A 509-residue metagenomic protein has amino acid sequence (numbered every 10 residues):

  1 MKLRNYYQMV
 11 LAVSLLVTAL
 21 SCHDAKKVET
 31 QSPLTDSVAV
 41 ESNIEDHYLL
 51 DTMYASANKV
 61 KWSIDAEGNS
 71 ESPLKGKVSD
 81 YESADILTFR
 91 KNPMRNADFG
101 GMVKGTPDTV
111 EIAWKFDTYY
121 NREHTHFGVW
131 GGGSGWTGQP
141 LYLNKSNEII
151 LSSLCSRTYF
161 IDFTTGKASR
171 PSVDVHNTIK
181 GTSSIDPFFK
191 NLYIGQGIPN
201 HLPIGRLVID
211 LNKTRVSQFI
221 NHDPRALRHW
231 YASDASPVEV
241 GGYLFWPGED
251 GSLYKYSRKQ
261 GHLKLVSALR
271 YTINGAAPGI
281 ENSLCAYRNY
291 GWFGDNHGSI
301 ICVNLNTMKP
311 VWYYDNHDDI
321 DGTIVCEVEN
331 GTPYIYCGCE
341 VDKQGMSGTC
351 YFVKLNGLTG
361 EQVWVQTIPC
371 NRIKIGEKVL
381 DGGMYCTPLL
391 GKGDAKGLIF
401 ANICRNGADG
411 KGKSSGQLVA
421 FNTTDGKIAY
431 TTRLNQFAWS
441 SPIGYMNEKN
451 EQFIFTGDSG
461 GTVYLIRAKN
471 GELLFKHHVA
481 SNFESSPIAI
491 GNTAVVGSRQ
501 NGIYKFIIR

Functional and structural regions predicted by a protein language model:
M1-K2, Y351: A subset of signal/propeptide-processing and intrinsically disordered low-complexity segments in secreted/extracellular
K2-V10: Bacterial N-terminal signal peptides that target proteins for export
L11-L16: Hydrophobic alpha-helical targeting segments used for export or membrane insertion
T18-S21: C-terminal motif of bacterial Sec signal peptides marking the signal peptidase cleavage site
H23-A25: Bacterial signal peptide processing site
K27-E29: N-terminal/edge-of-domain interface segments
Q31-K75, Y81, F89, N96-W136 (+2 more regions): Extracytoplasmic/lumenal domain signature
I86: Short glycine/Trp-rich loop-beta-loop segment that forms part of the substrate-binding cleft
